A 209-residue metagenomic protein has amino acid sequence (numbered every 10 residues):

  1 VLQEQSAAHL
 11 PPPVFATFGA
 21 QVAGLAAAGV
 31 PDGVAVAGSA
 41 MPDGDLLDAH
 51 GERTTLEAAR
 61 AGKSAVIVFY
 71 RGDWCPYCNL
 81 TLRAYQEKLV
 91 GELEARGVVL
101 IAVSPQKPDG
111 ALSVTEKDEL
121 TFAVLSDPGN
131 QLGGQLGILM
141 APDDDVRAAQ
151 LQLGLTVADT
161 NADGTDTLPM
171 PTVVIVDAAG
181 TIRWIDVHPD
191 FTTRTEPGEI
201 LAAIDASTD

Functional and structural regions predicted by a protein language model:
V1-G33: A glycine/proline-hinged amphipathic helix-loop "lid/cap" segment that gates access to hydrophobic ligand pockets
A20-E57, L80: N-terminal "domain-start" segment that seeds a small globular fold
M41-P42, V66, M170-T172: Short loop/turn microsegments at loop-to-beta-strand junctions
L56-Y85: Short active-site neighborhood of thiol/selenol oxidoreductases, capturing the structured segment around
T81-Q135: Structural microenvironment flanking redox-active thiols in thiol-disulfide oxidoreductases
D127-T193: Thiol/selenol-based redox catalytic cores and closely related redox-interacting motifs
F191-S207: A short, polar/charged loop-to-alpha-helix boundary motif
